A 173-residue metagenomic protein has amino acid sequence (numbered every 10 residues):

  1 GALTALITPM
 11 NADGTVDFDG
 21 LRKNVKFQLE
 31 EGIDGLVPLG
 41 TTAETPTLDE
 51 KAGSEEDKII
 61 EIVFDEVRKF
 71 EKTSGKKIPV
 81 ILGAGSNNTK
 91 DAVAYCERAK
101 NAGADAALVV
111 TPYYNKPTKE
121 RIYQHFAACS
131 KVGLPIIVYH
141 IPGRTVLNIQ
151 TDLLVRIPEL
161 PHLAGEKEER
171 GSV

Functional and structural regions predicted by a protein language model:
L3-V146: Active-site beta->alpha loop and helix N-cap motifs at the rims of alpha/beta catalytic domains
K131-V132, G143-V173: Catalytic alpha/beta core domains of metabolic enzymes, predominantly
